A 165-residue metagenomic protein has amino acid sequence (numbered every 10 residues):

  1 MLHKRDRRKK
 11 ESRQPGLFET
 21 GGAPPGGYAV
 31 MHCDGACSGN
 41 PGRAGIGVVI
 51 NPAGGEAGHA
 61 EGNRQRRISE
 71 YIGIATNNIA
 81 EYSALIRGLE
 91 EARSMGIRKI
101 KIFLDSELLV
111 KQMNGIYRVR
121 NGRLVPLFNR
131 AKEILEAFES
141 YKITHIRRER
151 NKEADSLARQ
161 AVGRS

Functional and structural regions predicted by a protein language model:
M1-A23: Short glycine- and acidic-rich boundary segments immediately preceding or forming the N-terminal edge of structured
R8, G58, E133-I134: N-terminal processing/targeting junctions
L17, G21-I79, E91-R98: RNase H-like nuclease fold core
A36-S38, I86-R159, R164: RNase H catalytic domain
G45, L85-I86: Short amphipathic alpha-helical segment that frequently serves as the phosphate-/nucleotide-binding helix
Y71-I79, S83, V119-G122, P126: Residues at secondary-structure transition points
